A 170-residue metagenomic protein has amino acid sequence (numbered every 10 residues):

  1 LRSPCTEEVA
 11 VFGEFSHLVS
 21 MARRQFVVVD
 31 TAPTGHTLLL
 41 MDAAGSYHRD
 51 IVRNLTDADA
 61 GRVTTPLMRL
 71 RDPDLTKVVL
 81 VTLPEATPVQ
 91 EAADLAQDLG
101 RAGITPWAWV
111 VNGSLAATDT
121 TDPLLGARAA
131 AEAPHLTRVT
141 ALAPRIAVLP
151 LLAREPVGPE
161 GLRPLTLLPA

Functional and structural regions predicted by a protein language model:
L1-E85, E91: Phosphate/Mg2+-binding loops and adjacent switch elements in nucleotide/diphosphate-handling enzyme cores
R71-T76, L83-A170: C-terminal lobe/tail of nucleotide-utilizing enzymes
